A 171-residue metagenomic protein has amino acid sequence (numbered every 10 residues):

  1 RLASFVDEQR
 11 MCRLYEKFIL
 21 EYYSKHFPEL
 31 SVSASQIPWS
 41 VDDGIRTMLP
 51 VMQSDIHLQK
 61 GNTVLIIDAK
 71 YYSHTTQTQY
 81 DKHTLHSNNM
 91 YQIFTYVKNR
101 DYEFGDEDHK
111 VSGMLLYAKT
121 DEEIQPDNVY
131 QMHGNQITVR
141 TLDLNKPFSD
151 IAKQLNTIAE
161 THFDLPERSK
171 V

Functional and structural regions predicted by a protein language model:
R1-E8: A short, surface-exposed helix-loop junction/capping segment
E8-V171: Catalytic core segments in nucleotide and nucleic-acid processing enzymes
